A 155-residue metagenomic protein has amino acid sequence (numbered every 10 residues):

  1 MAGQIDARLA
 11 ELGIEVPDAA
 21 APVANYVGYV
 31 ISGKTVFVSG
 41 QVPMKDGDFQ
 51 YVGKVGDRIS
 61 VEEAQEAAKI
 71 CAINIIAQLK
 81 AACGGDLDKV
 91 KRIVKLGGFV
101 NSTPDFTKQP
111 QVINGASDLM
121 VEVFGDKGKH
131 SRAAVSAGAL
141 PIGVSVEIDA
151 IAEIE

Functional and structural regions predicted by a protein language model:
M1-E155: Short, polar/acidic, helix-capping and beta-turn segments at strand->helix junctions that line the mouths
